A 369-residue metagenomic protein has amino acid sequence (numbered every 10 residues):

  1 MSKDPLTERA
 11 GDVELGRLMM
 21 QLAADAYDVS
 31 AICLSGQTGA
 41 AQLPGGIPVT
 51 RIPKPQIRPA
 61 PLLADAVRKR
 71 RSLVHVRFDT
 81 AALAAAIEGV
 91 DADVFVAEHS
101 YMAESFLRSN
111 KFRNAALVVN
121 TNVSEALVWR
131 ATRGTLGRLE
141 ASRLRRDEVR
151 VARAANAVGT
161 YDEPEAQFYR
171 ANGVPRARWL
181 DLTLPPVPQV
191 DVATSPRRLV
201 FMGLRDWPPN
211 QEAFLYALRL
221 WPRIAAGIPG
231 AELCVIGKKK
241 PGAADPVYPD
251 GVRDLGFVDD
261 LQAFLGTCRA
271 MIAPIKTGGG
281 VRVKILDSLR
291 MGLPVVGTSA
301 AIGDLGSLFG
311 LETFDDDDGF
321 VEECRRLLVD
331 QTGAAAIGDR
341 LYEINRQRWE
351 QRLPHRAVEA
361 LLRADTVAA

Functional and structural regions predicted by a protein language model:
M1-T50: N-terminal subdomain of nucleotide-sugar transferases
L15, Q21, T183-D250, D254 (+1 more regions): Conserved catalytic-core segment of nucleotide-activated headgroup transferases in glycan assembly
F78, V329-D365: A charged, aromatic-enriched C-terminal amphipathic alpha-helix characteristic of glycosyltransferases across folds
A84-A85, V119, E125-A126, R138-V158: Membrane-proximal helix-turn-helix segments that form the acceptor-binding/catalytic region of lipid-linked
V94, K111-R130: Active-site proximal beta-strand in glycosyltransferases
N156, G266-G280, M291-L293: Acidic donor-binding loop of glycosyltransferase active sites
Y161-P164, L180-T183, S195: Carbohydrate-associated surface elements
K284-D287, P294-T298: Short hydrophobic beta-strand element within catalytic cores of glycosyltransferases and related nucleotide-activated
